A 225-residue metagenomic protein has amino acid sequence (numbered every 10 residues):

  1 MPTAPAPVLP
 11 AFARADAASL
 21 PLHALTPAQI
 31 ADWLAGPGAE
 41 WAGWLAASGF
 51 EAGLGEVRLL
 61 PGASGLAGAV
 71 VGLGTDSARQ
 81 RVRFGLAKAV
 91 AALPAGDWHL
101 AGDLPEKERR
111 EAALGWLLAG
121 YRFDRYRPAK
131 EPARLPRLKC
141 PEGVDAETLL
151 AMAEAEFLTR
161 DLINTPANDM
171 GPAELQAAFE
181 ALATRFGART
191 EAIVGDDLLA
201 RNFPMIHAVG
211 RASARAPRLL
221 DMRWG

Functional and structural regions predicted by a protein language model:
M1-G225: N-terminal hydrophobic/helix-forming segments and targeting peptides
